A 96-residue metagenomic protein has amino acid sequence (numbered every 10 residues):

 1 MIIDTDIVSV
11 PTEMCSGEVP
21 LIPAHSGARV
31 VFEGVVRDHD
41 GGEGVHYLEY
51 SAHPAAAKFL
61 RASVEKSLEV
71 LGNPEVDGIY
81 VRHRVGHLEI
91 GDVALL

Functional and structural regions predicted by a protein language model:
M1-V93: N-terminal, polar/charged subdomain of small-to-medium soluble alpha/beta proteins
L96: Short alpha-helices
